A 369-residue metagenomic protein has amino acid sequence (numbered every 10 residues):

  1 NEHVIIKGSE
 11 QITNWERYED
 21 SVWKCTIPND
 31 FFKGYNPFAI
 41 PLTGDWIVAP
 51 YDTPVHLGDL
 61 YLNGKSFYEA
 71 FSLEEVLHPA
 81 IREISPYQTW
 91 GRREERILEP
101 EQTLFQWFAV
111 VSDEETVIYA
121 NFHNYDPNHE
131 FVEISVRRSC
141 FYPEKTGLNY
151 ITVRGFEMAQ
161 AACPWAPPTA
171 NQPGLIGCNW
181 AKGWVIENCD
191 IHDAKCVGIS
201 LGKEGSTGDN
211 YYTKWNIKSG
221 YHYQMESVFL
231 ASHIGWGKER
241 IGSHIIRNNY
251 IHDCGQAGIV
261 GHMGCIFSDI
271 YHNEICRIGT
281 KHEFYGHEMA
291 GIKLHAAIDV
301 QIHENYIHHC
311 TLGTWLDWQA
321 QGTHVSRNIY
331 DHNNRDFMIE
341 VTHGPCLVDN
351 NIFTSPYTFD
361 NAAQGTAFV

Functional and structural regions predicted by a protein language model:
N1-W180, V185, D190-K195, S200 (+1 more regions): Extracellular polysaccharide-degrading/modifying enzymes targeting complex plant/algal/animal polysaccharides
N149-Q160, K182-C196, G208-F229, K238-A257 (+6 more regions): Right-handed parallel beta-helix
Q172, G255, E288: Beta-rich catalytic cores
G174-I176, A290-L294: Predominantly extracellular/luminal carbohydrate-interaction, adhesion, and secreted-enzyme modules that are
V260, W315, M338-E340, A362: Short beta-strand segments
